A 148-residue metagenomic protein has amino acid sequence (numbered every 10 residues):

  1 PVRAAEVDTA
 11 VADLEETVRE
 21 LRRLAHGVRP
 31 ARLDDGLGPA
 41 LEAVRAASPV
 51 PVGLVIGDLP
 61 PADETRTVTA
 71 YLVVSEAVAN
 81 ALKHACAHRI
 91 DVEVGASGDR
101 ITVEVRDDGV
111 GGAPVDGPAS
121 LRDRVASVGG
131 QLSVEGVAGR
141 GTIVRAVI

Functional and structural regions predicted by a protein language model:
P1-P51, C86, D91, G95: DHp/HisKA dimerization-phosphotransfer hairpin of two-component histidine kinases
R45, V50-L59, T102, L132-E135: Conserved transmitter core of two-component histidine kinases
L54-S75: Conserved short strand/loop->alpha-helix "switch" segment adjacent to the catalytic nucleotide/phosphoryl-transfer site
A81-A85: Short helix-loop "hinge" at the ATP-lid/N-box region of the Bergerat-fold HATPase_c
V92-A96, G136, A146: Conserved catalytic core of two-component histidine kinases
R100-E104, I143-R145: Short, highly conserved beta-strand within the GHKL-type HATPase_c fold
D107: Acidic ATP/Mg2+-coordinating residue in the GHKL
A113-R145: ATP phosphate-binding glycine-rich loop and adjacent ATP-lid/helix-beta elements within ATP-binding kinase/ATPase
